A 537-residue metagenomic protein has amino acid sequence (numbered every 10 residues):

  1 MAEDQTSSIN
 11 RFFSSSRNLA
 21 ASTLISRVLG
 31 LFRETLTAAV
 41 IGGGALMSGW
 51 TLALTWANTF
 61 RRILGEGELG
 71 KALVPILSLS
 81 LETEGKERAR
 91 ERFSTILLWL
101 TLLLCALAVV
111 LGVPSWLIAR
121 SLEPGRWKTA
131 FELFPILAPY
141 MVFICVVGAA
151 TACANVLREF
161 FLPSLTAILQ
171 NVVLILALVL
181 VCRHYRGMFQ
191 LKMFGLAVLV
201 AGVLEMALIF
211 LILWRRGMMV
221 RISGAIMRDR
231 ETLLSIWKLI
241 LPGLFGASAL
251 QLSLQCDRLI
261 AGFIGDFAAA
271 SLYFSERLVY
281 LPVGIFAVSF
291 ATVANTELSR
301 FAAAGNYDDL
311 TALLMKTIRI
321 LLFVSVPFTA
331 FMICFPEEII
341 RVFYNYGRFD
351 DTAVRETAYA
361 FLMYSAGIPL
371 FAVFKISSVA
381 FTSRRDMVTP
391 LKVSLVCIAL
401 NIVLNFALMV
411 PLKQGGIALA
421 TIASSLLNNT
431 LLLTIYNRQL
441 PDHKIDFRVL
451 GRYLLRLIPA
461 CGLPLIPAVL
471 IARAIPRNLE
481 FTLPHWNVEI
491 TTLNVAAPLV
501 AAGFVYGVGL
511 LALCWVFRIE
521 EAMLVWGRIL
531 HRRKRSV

Functional and structural regions predicted by a protein language model:
A2-V537: Membrane-embedded alpha-helical bundles of multi-pass transporters/translocases, especially carrier/permease families
